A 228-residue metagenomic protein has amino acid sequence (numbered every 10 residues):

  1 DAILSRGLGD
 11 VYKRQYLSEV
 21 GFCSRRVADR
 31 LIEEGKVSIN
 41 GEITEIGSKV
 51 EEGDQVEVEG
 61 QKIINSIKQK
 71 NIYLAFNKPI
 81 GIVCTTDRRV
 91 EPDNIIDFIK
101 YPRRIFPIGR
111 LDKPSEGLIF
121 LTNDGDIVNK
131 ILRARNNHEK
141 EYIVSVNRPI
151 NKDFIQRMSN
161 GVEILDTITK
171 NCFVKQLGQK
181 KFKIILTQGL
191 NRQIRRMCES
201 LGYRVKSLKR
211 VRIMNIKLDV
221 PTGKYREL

Functional and structural regions predicted by a protein language model:
D1-Y12: Single conserved hydrophobic/aromatic residue that forms the stacking wall/gate of nucleotide- or nucleobase-binding
K13-S18: Polyanion-binding surface elements
E19-V20, S200: Active-site catalytic microenvironments for nucleophilic, acid-base chemistry
S24, E42-T44: Short alpha-helix capping/helix-loop boundary micro-motifs
A28: Cytosolic ligand/metal-binding cores
L31, K36, I46-L228: RNA pseudouridine synthases
I39: Short beta-strand "wing" residues that participate in macromolecule-binding interfaces
